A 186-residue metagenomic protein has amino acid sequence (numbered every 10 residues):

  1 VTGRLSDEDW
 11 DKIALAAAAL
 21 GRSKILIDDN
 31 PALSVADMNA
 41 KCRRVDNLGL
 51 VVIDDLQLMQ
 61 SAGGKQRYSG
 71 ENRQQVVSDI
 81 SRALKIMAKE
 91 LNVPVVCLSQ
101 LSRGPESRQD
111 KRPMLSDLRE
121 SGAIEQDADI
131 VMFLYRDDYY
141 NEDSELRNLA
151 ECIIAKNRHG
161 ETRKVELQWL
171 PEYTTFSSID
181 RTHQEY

Functional and structural regions predicted by a protein language model:
V1-D7, I25-P31, Q60-S78, P105-S116: Flexible beta-alpha connector loops of hexameric P-loop NTPases
V1-N47, S61, V165-Q168: Cytosolic-facing regulatory segments adjacent to core modules
T2, W10-I13, A17, E71 (+3 more regions): Amphipathic, alpha-helical segments enriched in basic
V35-V51, K65, R82-N92, L101-Y186: C-terminal regions of RecA-like/P-loop NTPase motor modules
D55: Walker B catalytic acidic pair
